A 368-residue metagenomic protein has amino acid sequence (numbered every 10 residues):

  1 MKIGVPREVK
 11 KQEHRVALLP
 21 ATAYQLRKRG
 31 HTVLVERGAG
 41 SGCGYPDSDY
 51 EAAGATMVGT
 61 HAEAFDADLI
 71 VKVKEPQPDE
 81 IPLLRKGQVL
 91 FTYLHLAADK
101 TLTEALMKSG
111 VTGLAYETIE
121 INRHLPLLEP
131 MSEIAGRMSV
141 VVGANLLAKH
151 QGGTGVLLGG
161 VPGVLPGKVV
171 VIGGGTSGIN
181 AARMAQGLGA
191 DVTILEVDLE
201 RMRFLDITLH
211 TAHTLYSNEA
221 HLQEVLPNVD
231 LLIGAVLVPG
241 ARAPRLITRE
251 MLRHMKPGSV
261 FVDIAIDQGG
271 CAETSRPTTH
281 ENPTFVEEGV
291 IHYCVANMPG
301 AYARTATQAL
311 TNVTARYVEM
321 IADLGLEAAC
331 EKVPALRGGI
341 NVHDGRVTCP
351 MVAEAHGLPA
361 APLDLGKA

Functional and structural regions predicted by a protein language model:
K2, E8, P76-G167, V295-N297: Glycine/serine-rich phosphate-binding loop and adjoining beta1-alpha1 elements at the start of nucleotide-handling
K2-A105, S109: An N-terminal-biased, well-structured beta-alpha scaffold segment characteristic of Rossmann-like dinucleotide-binding
P6-Y45, H150-G234: Glycine-rich phosphate/diphosphate-binding loop of Rossmann-like nucleotide-binding domains
E8-K10, R37-G40, A62, E75 (+8 more regions): Short, ordered loop/turn segments at secondary-structure junctions
A23, D47, I81, T103 (+6 more regions): Generic hydrophobic/aromatic pocket-lining and core-packing "Φ" positions
E117-L158, I266, C271-A368: Adenosine-phosphate binding glycine-rich loop
I207-G289: Rossmann-like adenosine-cofactor binding region
